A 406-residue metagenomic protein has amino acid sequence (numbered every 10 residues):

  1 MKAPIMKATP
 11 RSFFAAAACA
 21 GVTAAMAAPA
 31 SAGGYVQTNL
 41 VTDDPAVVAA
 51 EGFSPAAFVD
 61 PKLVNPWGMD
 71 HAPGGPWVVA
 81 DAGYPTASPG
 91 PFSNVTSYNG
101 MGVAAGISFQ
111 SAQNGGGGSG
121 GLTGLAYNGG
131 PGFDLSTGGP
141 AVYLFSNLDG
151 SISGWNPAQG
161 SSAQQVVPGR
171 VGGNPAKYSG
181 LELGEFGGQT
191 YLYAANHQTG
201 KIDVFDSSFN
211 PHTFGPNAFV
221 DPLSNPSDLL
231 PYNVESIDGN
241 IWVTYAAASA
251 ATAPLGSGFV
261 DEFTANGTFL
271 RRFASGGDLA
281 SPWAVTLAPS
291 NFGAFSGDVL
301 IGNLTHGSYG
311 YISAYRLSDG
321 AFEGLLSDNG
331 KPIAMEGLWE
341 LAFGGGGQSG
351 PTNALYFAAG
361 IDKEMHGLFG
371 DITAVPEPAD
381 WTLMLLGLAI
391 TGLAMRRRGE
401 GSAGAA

Functional and structural regions predicted by a protein language model:
A3, S12, L383, R397-G399: Hydrophobic alpha-helical segments, especially transmembrane helices and their immediate juxtamembrane helical caps
A3-S31: Gram-negative bacterial Sec-dependent N-terminal signal peptides
P10, P376-A379, M395-R396: Residue-level micro-sites within transmembrane alpha helices that shape and flank functional polar/acidic positions
F13, A18, L63, M384-A389: Hydrophobic alpha-helical segments
A27-G33, I372-I390: Short, threonine-centered small-residue motifs that mark membrane-proximal processing/anchoring sites and TM-junction
A32-A374: Sequence/structural signature of beta-propeller domains
A253, L386-A389, R396: Hydrophobic alpha-helical membrane-insertion segments
L393-A406: C-terminal membrane-anchoring or membrane-association module
